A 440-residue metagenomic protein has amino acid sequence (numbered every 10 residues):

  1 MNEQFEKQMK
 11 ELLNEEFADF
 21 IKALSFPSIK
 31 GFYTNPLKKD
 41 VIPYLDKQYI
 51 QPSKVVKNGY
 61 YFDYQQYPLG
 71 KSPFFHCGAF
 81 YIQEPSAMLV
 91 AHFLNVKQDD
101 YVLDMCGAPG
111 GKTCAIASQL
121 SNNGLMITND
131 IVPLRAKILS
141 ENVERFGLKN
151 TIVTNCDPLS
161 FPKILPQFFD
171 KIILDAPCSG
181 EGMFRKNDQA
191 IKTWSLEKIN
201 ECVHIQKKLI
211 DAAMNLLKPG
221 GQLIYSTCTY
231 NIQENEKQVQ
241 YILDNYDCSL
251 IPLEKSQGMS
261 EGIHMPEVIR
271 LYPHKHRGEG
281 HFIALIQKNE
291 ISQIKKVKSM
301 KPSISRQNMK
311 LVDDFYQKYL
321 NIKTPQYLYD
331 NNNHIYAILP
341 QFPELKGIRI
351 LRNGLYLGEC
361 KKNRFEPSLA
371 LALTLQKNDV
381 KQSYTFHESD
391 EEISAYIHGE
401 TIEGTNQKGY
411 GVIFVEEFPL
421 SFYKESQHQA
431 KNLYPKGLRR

Functional and structural regions predicted by a protein language model:
M1-K47, E279-F282, N289-R440: Polybasic, low-complexity RNA-engagement segments
K97-Q98, P162-I173: A short acidic, Gly/Pro-enriched loop at the edge of an enzyme's catalytic core that lines a small-molecule cofactor
D99-A108: Conserved class I S-adenosyl-L-methionine
P109-N122: Conserved SAM-binding loop of SAM-dependent methyltransferases across substrates and taxa, primarily the Class I
L120-S121, L217-P219: Helix-to-beta-strand junctions that scaffold the AdoMet/dcAdoMet cofactor pocket in Class I SAM-dependent enzymes
N129-P166: S-adenosyl-L-methionine
L134, K171-D211, C228-N235, S256-Q257: Mobile active-site "lid"/loop adjacent to the S-adenosyl-L-methionine
F169, Q222-Y225, T229-Y336: Class I S-adenosyl-L-methionine
